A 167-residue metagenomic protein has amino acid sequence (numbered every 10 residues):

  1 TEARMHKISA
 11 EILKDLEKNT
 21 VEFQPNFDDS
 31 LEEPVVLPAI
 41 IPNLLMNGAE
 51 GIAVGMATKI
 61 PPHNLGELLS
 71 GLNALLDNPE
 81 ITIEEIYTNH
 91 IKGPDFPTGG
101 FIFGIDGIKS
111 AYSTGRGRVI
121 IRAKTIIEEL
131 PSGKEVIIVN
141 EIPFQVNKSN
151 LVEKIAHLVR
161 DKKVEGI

Functional and structural regions predicted by a protein language model:
A3-K7, E11, D15, N19-N47 (+1 more regions): Intrinsically disordered, low-complexity regulatory segments
